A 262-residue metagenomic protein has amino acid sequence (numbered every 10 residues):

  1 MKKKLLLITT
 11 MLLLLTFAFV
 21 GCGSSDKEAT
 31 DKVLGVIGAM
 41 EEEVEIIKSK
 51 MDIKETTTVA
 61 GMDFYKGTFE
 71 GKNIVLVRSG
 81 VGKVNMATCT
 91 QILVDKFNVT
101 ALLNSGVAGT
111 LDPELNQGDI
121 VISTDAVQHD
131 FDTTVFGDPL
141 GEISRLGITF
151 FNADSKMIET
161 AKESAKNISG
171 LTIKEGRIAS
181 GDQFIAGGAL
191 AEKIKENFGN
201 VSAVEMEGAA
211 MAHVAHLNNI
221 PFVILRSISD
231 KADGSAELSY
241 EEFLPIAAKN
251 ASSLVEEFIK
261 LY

Functional and structural regions predicted by a protein language model:
M1-T9: Bacterial N-terminal signal peptides that target proteins for export
A18-G21: C-terminal motif of bacterial Sec signal peptides marking the signal peptidase cleavage site
D26-Q91: N-terminal short beta-loop-beta anion/metal-coordinating cradle
N98-T100: Proline-aspartate-enriched helix->loop->beta-strand connector
L111-F198: Mid-sequence, gly/pro-rich, charge-dense loop/helix-turn segments that line enzyme active sites
F184-D230: A C-terminal functional module that forms or caps the active site or interfaces directly with catalytic machinery
A232-Y262: His/Asp/Glu-rich mid-to-C-terminal helical/loop segments that flank catalytic regions of hydrolases
